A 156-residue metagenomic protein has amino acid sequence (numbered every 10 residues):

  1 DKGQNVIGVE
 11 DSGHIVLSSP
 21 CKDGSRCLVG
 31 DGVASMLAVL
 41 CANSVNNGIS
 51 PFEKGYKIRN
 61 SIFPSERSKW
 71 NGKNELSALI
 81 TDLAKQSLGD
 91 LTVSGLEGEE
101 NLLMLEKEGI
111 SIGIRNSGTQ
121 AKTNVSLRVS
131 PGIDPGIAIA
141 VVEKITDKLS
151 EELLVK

Functional and structural regions predicted by a protein language model:
D1-K156: Phosphate-binding and adjacent anionic-ligand microenvironments
